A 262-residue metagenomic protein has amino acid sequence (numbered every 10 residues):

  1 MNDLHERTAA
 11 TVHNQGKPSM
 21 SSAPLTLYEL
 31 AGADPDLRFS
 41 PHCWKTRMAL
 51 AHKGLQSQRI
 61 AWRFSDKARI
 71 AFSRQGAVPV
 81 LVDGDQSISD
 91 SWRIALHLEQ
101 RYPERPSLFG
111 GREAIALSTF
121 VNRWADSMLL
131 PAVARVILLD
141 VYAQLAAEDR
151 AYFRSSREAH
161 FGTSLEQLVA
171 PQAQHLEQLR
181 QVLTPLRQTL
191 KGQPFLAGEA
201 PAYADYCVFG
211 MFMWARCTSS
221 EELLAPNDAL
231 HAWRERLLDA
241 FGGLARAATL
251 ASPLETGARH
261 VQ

Functional and structural regions predicted by a protein language model:
N2, V12-Y152: GST-like domain detector, emphasizing the conserved glutathione-binding G-site in the N-terminal thioredoxin-like
K45, A49-H52, H97, Q178-T189 (+1 more regions): Amphipathic alpha-helical segments that form well-ordered structural scaffolds and often line/cohere around active
A125-A232: GST-like fold's C-terminal all-alpha helical module
A215-Q262: Long, positively charged, glycine-interspersed low-complexity recognition regions
